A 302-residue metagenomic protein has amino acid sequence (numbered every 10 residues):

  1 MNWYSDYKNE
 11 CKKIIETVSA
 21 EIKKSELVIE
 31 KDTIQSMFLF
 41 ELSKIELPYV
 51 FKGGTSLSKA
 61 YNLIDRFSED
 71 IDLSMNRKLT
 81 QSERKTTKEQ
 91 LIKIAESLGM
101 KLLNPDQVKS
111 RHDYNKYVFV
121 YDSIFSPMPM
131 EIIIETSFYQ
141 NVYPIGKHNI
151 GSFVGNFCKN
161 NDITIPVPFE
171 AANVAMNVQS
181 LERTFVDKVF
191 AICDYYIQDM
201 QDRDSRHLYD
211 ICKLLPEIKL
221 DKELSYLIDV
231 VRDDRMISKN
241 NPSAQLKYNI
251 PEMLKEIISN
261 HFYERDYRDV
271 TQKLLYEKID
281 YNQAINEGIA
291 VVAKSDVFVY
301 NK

Functional and structural regions predicted by a protein language model:
M1-Y49, K59-D65, N76-K302: Structured mid-to-C-terminal alpha-helical surface segments
F51-T55: Glycine-rich beta-strand-to-loop/alpha-helix junction loops that act as flexible
